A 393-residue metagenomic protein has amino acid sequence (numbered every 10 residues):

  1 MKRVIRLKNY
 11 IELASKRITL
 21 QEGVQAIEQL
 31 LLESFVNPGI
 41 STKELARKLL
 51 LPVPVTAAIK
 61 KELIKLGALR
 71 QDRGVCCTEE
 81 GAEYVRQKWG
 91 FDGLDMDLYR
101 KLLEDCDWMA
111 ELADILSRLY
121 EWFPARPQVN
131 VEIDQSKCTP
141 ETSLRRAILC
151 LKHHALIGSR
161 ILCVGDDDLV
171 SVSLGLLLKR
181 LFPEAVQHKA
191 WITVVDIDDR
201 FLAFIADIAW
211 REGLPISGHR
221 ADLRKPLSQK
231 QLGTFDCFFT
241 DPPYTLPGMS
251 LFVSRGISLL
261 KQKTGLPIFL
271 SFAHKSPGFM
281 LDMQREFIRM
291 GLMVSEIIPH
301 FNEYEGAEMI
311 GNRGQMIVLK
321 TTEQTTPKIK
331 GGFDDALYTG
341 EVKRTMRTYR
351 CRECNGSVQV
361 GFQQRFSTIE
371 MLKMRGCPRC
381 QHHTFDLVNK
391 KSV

Functional and structural regions predicted by a protein language model:
K2-A185, Q363, C377-H382, V388-V393: S-adenosyl-L-methionine
K8-Q25, S41, F301-V393: SAM/dcSAM-binding transferase cores
R160, K189-W191, P267: Residues at the starts of beta-strands that form the adenosine-phosphate
V186-K189, T193-D198: Conserved acidic E/D residue at the C-terminus of a beta-strand in Rossmann-like folds
V195-G233: S-adenosyl-L-methionine
D207, L232-F239, G306-M316: Short, surface-exposed amphipathic charged segments that create phosphate/polyanion-binding patches used for binding
K230-G265, F269: Active-site segment flanking the S-adenosylmethionine/decSAM binding pocket in AdoMet-dependent transferases
S254-A307: C-terminal substrate-binding/active-site "lid" region of AdoMet-derived donor-dependent transferases
